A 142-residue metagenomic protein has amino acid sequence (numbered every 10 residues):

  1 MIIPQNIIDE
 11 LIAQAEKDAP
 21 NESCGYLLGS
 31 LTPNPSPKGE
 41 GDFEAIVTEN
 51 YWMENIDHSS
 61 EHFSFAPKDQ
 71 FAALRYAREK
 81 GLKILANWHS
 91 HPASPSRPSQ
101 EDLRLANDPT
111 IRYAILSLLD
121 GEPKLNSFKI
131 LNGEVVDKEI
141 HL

Functional and structural regions predicted by a protein language model:
M1-L31, D42-I84, A93-L142: Conserved beta-strand-loop surface patch within small alpha/beta domains used for substrate/adaptor or ligand engagement
S36-E40: Glycine-biased, low-complexity coil/linker segments
S90: Residue-level "edge-of-site" marker
